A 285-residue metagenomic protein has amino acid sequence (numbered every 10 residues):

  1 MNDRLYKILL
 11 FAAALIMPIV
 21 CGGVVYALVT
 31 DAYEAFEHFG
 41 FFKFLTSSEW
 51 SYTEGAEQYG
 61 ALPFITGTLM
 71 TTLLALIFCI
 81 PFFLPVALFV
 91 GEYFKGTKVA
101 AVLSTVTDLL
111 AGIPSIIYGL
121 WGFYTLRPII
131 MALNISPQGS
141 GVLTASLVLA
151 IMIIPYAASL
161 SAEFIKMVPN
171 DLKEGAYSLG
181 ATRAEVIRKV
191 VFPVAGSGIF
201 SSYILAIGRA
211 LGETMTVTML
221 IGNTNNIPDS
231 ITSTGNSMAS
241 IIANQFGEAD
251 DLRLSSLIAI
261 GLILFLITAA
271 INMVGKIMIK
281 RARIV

Functional and structural regions predicted by a protein language model:
M1-A14, G275-V285: Transmembrane alpha-helical segments of polytopic membrane transport and secretion proteins
M1-R4, I8, V29-A75, G96-T97 (+1 more regions): Periplasmic/extracellular loop-to-transmembrane helix junction in inner-membrane transport proteins
D3, K95-A101, P169-N170, E174-S201: Amphipathic cytosolic juxtamembrane alpha-helices at the membrane-cytosol interface of multi-pass membrane transporters
T30, H38-Y59, I116-M152, I221-G222: Membrane-interfacial helix termini and adjacent extracytoplasmic/periplasmic loops of multi-pass transporters
L74-T107, P128, K276-K280: Transmembrane-helix boundary motif in ABC transporter permease subunits
L160-S161, R183-M219: Transmembrane alpha-helices
A162-K166, N170, Y177, N244-V285: C-terminal transmembrane helix and the adjacent membrane-cytosol boundary/short C-terminal tail of inner/organellar
V217-F265: Interhelical loop and adjacent transmembrane-helix boundary motif in polytopic membrane transport permeases
